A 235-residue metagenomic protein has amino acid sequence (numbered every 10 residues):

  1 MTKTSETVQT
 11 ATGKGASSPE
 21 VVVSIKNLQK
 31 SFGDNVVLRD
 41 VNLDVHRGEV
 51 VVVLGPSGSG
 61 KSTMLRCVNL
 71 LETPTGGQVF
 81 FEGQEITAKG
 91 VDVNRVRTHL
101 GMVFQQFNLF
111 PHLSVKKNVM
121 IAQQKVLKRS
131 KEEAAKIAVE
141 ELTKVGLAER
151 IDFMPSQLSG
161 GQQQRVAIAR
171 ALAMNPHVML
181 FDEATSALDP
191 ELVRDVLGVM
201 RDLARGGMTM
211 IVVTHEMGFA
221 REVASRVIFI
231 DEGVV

Functional and structural regions predicted by a protein language model:
M1-Q29: ABC-family P-loop ATPase nucleotide-binding domain
S18-V235: ABC family nucleotide-binding domain
